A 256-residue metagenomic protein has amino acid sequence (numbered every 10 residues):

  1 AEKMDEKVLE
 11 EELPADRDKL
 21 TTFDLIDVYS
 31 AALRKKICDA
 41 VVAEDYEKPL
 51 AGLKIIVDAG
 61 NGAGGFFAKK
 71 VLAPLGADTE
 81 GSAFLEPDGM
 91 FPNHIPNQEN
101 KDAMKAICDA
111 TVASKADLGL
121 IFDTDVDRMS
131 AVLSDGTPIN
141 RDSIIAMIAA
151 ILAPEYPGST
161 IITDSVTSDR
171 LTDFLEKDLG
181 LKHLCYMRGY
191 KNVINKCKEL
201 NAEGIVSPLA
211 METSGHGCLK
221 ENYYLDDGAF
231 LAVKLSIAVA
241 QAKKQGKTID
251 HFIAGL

Functional and structural regions predicted by a protein language model:
A1-E2, E6, A106-L181: Replace "Mg2+/Mn2+-dependent" with "divalent metal-dependent
A1-T111: Gly/Ser/Thr-enriched, mixed-charge loops and adjacent short helices that form phosphate/oxyanion-binding elements
R34, F66-A73, M104-C108, V112 (+4 more regions): Predominant activation on well-ordered alpha-helical scaffold segments within soluble catalytic domains
D58, I121-D123, A210-M211: Short beta-strand segments
G60-G65, V126-D127, T167-D169, G215: Gly/Ser/Thr-rich loops at beta-strand to alpha-helix junctions that form or flank small-molecule/cofactor-binding
F66-V71, P92-I95, M129-D135, L171-K177 (+2 more regions): Short acidic, glycine/serine/threonine-rich loops at helix termini
G76-A83, P138-S143, G180-R188: Short hydrophobic/aromatic-enriched beta-strand-loop microsegments
L118, Y156-L256: Phosphate-binding and adjacent anionic-ligand microenvironments
